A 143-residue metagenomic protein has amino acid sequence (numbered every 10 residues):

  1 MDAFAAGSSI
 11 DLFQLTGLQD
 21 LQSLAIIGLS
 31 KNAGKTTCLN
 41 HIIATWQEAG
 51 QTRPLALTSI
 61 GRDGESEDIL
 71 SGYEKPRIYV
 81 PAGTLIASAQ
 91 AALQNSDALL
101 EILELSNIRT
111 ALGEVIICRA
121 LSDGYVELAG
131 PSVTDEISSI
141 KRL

Functional and structural regions predicted by a protein language model:
D2-G17, S23-A25, A44-L143: Flexible phosphate-sensing "switch/lid" loops adjacent to ATP/NTP-binding sites across phosphate-transfer
I27-S30: Residues at the beta-strand->loop junction immediately N-terminal to the Walker
A33-G34: Conserved glycine(s) of the Walker
C38: Hydrophobic positions on the alpha1 helix immediately C-terminal to the Walker A/P-loop
H41: Active-site signature of alpha/beta-hydrolase-fold catalytic machinery across serine- and Asp/Cys-nucleophile hydrolases
